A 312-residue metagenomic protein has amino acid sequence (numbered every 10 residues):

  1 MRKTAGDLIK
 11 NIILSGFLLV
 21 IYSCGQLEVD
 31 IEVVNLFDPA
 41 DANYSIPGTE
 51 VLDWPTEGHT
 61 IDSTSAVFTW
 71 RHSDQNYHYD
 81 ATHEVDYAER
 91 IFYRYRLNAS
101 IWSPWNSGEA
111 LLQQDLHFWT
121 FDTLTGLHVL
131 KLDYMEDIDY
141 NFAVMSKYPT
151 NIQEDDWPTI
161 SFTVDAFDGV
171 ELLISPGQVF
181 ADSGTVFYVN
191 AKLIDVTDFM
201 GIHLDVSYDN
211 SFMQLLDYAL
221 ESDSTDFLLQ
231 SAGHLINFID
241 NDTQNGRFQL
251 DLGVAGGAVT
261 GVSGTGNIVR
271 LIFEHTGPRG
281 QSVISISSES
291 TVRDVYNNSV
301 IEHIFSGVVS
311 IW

Functional and structural regions predicted by a protein language model:
M1-R2, G25: N-terminal hydrophobic targeting signals that begin at the initiator methionine
R2-I13: Bacterial N-terminal signal peptides that target proteins for export
L14, I61, A88, T243-N245 (+1 more regions): A generic structural signal for short, non-catalytic loop/turn and secondary-structure boundary residues
L14, N76, Y148-P149, G277-R279: N-terminal processing/targeting junctions
V20-S23: C-terminal motif of bacterial Sec signal peptides marking the signal peptidase cleavage site
G25-F167: Low-complexity, disordered linker/stalk regions enriched in Pro/Thr/Ser/Gly
D165-W312: Acidic, low-complexity intrinsically disordered segments
